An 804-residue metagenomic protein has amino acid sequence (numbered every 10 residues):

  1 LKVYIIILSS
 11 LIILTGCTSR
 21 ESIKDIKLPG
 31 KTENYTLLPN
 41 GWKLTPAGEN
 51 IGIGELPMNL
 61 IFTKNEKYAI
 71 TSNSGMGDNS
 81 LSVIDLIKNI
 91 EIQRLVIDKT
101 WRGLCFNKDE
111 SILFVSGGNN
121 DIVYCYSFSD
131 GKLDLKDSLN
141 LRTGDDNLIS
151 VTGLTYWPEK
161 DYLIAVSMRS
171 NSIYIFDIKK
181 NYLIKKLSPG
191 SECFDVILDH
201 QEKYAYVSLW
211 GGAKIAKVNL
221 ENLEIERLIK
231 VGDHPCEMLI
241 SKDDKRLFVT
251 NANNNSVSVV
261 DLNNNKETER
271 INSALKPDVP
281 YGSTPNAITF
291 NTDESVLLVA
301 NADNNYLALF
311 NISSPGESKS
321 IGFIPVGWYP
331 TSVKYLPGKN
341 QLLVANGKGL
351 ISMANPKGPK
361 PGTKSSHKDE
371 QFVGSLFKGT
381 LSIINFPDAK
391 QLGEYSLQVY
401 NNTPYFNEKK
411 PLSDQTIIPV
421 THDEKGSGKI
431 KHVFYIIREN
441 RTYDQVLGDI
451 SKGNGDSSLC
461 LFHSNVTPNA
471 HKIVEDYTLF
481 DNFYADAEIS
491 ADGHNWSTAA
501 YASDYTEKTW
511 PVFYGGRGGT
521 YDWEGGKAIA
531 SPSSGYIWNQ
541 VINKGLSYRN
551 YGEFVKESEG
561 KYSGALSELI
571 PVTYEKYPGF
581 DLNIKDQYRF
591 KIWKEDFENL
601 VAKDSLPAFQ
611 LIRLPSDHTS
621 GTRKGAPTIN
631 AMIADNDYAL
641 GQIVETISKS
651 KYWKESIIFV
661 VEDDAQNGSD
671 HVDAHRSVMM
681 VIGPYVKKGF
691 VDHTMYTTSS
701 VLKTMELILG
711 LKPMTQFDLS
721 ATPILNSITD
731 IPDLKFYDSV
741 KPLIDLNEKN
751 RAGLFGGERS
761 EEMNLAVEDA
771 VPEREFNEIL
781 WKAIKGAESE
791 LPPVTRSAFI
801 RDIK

Functional and structural regions predicted by a protein language model:
Y4-I12: Sec-dependent N-terminal signal peptides
I7, L44, D134, G374 (+2 more regions): A generic structural signal for short, non-catalytic loop/turn and secondary-structure boundary residues
I12, C17-I418: Predominantly soluble domains enriched in secretory-pathway, periplasmic, or organellar proteins
G393-K804: N-terminal pro-sequences and low-complexity stem/linker regions of secreted or lumenal proteins
